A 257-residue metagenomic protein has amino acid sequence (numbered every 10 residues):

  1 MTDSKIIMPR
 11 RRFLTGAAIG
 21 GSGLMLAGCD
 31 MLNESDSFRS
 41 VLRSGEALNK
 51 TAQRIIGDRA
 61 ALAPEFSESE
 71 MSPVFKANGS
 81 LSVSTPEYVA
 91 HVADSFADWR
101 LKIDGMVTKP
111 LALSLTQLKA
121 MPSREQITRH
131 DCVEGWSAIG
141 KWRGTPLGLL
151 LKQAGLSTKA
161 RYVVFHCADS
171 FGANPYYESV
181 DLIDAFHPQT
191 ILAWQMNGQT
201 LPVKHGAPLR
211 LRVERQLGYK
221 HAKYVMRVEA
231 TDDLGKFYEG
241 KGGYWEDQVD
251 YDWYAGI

Functional and structural regions predicted by a protein language model:
M1-M8, R12, I19-A27: N-terminal secretory signal peptides
G16, G20, L150-Q153: Generic, well-ordered alpha-helical scaffold segments in large soluble proteins
L32-I257: Structured, non-membrane catalytic/scaffold regions adjacent to prosthetic-group chemistry
